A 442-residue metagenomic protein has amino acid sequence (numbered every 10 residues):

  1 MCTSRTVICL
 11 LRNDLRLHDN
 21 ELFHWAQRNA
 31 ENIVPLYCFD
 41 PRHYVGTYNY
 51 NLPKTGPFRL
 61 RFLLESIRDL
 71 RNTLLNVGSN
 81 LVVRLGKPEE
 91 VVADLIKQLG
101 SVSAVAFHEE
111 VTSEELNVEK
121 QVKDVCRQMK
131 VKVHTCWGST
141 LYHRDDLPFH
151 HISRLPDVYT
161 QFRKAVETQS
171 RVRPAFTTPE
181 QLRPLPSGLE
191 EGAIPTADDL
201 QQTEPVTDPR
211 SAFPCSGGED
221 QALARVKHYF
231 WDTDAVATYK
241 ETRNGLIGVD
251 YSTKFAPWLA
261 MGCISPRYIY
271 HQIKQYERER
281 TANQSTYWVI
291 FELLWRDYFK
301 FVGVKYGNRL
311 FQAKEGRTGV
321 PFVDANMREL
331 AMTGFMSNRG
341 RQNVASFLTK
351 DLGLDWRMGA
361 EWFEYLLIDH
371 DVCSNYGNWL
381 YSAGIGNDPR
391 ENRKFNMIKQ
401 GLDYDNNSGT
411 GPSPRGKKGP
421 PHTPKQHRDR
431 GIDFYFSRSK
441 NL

Functional and structural regions predicted by a protein language model:
M1-P179, R328-E329, S374, I432-L442: Trp/Phe/Arg-rich N-terminal binding region typifying the photolyase-homology
L22, S66, L70, P88 (+6 more regions): Alpha-helical packing segments of well-folded alpha/beta enzyme cores
F23-W25, R68-L70, Q121-V122, H143-P148 (+6 more regions): Intrinsically disordered, low-complexity boundary segments flanking structured domains
L63, E219, G316-G319: Generic alpha-helical segment signature
L74, C126, R163, F230 (+3 more regions): Hydrophobic residues within well-ordered, non-membrane alpha-helices that form the packing/core of soluble catalytic
F149, Y159, Y239, W379-Y381 (+1 more regions): Short clusters of hydrophobic/aromatic residues that line enzyme substrate/ligand-binding pockets
I152-Y306, L402-L442: Glycine/tryptophan-enriched, flexible segments
G248-G409: Active-site-proximal binding-pocket segments
